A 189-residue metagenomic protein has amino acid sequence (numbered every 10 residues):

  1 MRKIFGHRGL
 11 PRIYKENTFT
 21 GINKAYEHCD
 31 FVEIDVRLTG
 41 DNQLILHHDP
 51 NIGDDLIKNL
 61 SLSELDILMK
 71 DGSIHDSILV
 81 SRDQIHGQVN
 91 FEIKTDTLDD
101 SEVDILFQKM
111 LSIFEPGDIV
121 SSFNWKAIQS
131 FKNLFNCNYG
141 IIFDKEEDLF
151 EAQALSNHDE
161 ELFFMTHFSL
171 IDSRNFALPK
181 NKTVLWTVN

Functional and structural regions predicted by a protein language model:
M1-N189: Phosphate-group recognition and catalysis centered on beta-loop-alpha active-site segments
